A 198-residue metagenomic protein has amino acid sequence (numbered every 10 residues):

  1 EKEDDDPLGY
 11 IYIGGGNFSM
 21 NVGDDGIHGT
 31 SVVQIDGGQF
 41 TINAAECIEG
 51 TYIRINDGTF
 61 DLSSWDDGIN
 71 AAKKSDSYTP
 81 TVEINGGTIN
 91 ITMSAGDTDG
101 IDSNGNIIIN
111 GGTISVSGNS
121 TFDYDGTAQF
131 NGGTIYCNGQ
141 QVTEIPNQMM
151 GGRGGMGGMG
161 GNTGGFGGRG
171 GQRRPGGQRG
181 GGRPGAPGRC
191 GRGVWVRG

Functional and structural regions predicted by a protein language model:
E1-G198: A composition-driven surface/loop motif
